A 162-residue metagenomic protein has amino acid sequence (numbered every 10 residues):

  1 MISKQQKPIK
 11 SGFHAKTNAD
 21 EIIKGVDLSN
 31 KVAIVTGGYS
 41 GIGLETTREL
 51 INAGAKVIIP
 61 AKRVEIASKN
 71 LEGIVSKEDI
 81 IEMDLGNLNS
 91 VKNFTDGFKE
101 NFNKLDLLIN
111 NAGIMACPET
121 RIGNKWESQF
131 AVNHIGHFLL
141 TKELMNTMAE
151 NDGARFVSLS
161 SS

Functional and structural regions predicted by a protein language model:
M1-I34, D96, E100: Non-catalytic terminal and boundary segments that flank Rossmann-like NAD(P)-dependent oxidoreductase
V32, Y39-S40: Conserved glycine-rich cofactor-binding loop
T36, L105-G113, N133, S158-S161: Rossmann-fold scaffold of SDR-type NAD(P)-dependent oxidoreductases
A53-S68: Conserved glycine-rich Rossmann-like NAD(P)H-binding loop of the short-chain dehydrogenase/reductase
S76-E78, G97-R121: A glycine-rich helix->loop->beta "capping" turn within Rossmann-like NAD(P)(H)-dependent oxidoreductase domains
I80-D96: The beta1-alpha1 cofactor-binding region of Rossmann-like NAD(H)/NADP(H)-dependent oxidoreductases
C117-V132: Short alpha-helical oligomerization interface
V132-G153: Amphipathic alpha-helical dimer-interface segment in Rossmann-like NAD(P)H-dependent oxidoreductases
